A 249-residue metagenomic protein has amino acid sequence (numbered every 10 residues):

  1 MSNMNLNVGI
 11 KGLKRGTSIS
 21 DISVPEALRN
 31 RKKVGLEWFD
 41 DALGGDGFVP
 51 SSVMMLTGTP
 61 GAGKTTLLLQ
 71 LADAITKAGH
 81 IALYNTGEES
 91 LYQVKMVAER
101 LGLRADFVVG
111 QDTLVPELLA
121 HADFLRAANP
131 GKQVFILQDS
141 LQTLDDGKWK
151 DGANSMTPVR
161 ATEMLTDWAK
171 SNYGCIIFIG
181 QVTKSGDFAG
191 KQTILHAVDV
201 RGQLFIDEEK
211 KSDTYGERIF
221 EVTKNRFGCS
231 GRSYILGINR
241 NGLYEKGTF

Functional and structural regions predicted by a protein language model:
S2-R104, L119, F124-A127: The Walker A/P-loop phosphate-binding site
V53-M55, I81, Q133-F135, C175-I177: Residue-level preference for the first positions of well-ordered beta-strands
Y84-N85, L137-D139, G174-Q181: Structural recognition of the conserved hydrophobic beta-strand(s) that form the central parallel beta-sheet of P-loop
G87-S90, D112-L114, S140-T143, Q181-T183 (+1 more regions): Short, ordered loop/turn segments at secondary-structure junctions
M96-A98, K148-K150, A189-K191: Short amphipathic alpha-helical segments
D106-D112, D145-V159: Flexible beta-alpha connector loops of hexameric P-loop NTPases
G131-K150: Conserved P-loop NTPase "ATPase switch" module shared by AAA+ and STAND
V159, T166-F249: Phosphate-binding/switch region of NTP-binding enzymes
